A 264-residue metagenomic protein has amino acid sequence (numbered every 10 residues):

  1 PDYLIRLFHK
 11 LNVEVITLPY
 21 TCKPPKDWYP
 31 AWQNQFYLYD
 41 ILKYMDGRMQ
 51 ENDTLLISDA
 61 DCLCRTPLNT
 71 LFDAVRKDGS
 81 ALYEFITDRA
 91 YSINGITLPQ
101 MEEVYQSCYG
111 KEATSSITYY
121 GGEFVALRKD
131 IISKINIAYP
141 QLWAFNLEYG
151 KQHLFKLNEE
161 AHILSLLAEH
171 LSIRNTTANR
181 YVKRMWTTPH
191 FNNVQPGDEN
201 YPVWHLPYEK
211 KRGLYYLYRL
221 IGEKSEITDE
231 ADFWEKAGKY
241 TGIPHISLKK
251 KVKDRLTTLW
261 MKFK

Functional and structural regions predicted by a protein language model:
P1-L4, T66-L68: Short, polar loop motifs at secondary-structure junctions
D2-E51: Active-site-proximal specificity loops/subdomain of glycosyltransferases
T21-D27, R89-Y91, K183-T187: A short acidic, often aromatic-flanked loop/helix-cap motif at beta-alpha or helix-coil junctions that lines enzyme
D27-Y37, G95-Q100, N193-G197: Short, surface-exposed amphipathic charged segments that create phosphate/polyanion-binding patches used for binding
L55: Short aromatic/hydrophobic "clamp" motif used to bind/position activated sugar donors
C62-E103: Conserved donor-nucleotide/metal-binding helix-loop-beta segment in metal-dependent transferases, i.e., the alpha-helix
C108-K211: Catalytic core and acceptor-binding pocket of nucleotide-sugar-dependent glycosyltransferases
P189-K264: Long, low-complexity C-terminal extensions of enzymes
